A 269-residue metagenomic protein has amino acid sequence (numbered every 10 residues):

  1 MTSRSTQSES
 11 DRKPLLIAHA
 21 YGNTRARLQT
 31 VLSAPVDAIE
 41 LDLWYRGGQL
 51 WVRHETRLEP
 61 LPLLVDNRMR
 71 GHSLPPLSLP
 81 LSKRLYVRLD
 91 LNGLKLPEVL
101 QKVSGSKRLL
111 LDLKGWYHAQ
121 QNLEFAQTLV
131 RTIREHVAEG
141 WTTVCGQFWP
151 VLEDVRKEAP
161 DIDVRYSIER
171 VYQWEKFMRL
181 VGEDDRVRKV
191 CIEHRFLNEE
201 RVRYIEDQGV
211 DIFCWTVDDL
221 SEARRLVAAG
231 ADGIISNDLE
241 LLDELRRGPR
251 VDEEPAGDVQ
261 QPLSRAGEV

Functional and structural regions predicted by a protein language model:
M1-V269: Phosphate-group recognition and catalysis centered on beta-loop-alpha active-site segments
